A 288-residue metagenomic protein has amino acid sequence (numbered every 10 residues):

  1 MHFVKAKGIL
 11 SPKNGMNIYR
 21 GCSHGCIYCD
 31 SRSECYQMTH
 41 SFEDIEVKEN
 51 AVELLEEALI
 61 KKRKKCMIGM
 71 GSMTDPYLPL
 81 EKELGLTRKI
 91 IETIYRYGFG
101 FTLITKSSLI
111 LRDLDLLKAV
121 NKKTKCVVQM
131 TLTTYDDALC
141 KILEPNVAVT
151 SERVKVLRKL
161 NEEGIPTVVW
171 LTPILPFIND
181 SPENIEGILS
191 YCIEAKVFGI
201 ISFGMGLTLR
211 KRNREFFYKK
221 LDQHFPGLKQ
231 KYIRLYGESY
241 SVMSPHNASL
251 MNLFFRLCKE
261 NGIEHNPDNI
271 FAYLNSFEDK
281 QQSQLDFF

Functional and structural regions predicted by a protein language model:
M1-K5, E183-F288: Auxiliary Fe-S-binding modules of radical SAM enzymes
M1-Q129, T133-K141, T150-V154: Conserved Radical SAM active-site core
E43-V47, K82, E144-E152, D180-N184 (+2 more regions): Alpha-helix N-cap and loop-to-helix initiation/capping positions
L84-G85, K118-M130, N179-K196, L221-H224: Short, electropositive alpha-helical surface patch
G98-F99, I165, V197: A structural motif
K118-N121, V154-E162, F255, K259: Surface-exposed amphipathic alpha-helices with a cationic face
Y135-D137, E144-N146, K159-S181, G204-L207: Conserved strand-turn element in the central/C-terminal portion of the radical SAM core barrel that lines
